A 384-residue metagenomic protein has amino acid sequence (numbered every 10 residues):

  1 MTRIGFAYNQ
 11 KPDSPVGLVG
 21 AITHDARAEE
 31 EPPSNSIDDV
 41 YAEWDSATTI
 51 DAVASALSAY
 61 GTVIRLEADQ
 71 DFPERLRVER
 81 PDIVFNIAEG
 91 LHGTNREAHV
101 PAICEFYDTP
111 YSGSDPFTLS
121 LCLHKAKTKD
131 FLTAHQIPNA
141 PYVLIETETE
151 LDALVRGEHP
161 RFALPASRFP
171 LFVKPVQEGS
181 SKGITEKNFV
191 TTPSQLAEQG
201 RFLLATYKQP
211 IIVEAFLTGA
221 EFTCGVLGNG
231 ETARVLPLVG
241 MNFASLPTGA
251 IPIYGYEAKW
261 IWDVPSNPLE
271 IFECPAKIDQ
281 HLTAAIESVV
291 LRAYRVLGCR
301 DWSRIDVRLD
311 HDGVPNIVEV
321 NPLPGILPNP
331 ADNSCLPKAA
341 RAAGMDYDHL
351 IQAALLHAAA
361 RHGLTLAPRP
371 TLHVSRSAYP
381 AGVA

Functional and structural regions predicted by a protein language model:
M1-S112, F117, L121-L123, E146-H159 (+5 more regions): ATP-binding N-terminal substructure of ATP-dependent carboxylate-amine bond-forming enzymes
T2-A7, R77-R80, S120-I212, T218-A220 (+1 more regions): Active-site nucleotide/adenylate-binding loops and adjacent lid/helix of ATP-dependent enzymes
L18-E29, I251-I261, P330-N333: Short, flexible, mixed-charge acidic loops at enzyme active sites
L57-S58, E105, T133, S167 (+1 more regions): Anion (oxyanion) recognition and catalysis
V63, P110-Y111, N139, L171 (+1 more regions): Hydrophobic beta-strand scaffold residues
T133-Q136, A233, A276-A384: ATP-dependent carboxylate activation and anion-phosphoryl transfer catalytic cores that bind Mg-ATP to form
T192-S288, L309-N316: Phosphate-binding site of ATP-dependent enzymes
